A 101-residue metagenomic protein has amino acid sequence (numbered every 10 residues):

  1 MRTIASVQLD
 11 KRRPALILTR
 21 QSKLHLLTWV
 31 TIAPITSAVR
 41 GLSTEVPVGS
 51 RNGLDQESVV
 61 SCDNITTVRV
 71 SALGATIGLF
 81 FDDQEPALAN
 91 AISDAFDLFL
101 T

Functional and structural regions predicted by a protein language model:
M1-I4: Loop/turn positions that initiate beta-strands
S6, D10-S50: Compact nucleic-acid interaction/catalytic patches
N52-T101: C-terminal terminal-subdomain/extension
